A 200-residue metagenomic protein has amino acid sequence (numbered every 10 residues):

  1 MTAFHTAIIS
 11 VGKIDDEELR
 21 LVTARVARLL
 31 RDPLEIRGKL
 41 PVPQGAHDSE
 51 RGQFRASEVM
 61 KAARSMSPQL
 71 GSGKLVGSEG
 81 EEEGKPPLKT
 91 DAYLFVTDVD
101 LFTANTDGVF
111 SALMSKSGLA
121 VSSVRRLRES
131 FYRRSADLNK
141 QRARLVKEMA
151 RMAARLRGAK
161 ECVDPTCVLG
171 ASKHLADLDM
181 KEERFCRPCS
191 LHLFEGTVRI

Functional and structural regions predicted by a protein language model:
M1, S115-S117, D179: Short, solvent-exposed coil/turn segments
M1-A3, P87: Extreme N-terminus of proteins, especially the signal/transit-peptide cleavage junction and the first residues
A3-I14: Fold-level signature of zinc-dependent metallopeptidase catalytic domains
A7, Y93, A120-V121, C167-V168 (+1 more regions): Generic structural signal for residues positioned in beta-strands
K13-M149, L156-V163: Metzincin-family zinc-dependent endopeptidase catalytic domain
Y132, A136-I200: The catalytic-center signature of Zn2+-dependent metalloproteases
